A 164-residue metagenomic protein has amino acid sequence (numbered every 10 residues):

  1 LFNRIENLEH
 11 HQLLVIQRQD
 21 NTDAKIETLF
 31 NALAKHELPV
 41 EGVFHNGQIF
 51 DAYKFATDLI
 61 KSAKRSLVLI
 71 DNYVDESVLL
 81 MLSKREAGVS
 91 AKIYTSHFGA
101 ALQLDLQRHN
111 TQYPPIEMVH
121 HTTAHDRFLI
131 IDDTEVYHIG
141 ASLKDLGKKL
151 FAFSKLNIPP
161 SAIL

Functional and structural regions predicted by a protein language model:
L1-Y53, S62, V68, Y73-L164: PLD/PLD-like phosphodiesterase catalytic module centered on the HKD motif
